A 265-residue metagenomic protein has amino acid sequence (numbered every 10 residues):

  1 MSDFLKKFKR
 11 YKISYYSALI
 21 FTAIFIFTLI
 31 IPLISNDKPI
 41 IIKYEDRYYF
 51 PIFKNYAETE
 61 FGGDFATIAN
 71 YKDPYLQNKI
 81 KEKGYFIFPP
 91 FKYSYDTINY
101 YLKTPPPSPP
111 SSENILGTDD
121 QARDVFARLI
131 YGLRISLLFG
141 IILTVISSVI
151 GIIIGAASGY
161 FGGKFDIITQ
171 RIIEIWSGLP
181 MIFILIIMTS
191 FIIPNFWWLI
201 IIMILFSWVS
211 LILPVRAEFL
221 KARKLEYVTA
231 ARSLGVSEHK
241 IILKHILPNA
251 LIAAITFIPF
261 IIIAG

Functional and structural regions predicted by a protein language model:
M1-S148, I152, G265: Gly/Trp-centered helix-boundary motif
T118-G265: Alpha-helical transmembrane segments of integral membrane proteins, especially multi-pass inner/plasma-membrane
